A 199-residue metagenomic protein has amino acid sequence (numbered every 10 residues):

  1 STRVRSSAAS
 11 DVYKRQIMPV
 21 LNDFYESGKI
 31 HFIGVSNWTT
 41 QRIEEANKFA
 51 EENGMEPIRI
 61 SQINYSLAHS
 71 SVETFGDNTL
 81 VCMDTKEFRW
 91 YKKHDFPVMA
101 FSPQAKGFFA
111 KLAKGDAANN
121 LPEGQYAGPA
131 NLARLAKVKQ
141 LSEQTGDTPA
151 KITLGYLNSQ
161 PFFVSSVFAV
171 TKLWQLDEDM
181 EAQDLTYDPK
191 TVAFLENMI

Functional and structural regions predicted by a protein language model:
S1-A9, Y13: Single conserved hydrophobic/aromatic residue that forms the stacking wall/gate of nucleotide- or nucleobase-binding
K14-I199: Beta/alpha (TIM)-barrel catalytic core signal, keyed to glycine-rich beta->alpha loops juxtaposed to Asp/Glu that bind
